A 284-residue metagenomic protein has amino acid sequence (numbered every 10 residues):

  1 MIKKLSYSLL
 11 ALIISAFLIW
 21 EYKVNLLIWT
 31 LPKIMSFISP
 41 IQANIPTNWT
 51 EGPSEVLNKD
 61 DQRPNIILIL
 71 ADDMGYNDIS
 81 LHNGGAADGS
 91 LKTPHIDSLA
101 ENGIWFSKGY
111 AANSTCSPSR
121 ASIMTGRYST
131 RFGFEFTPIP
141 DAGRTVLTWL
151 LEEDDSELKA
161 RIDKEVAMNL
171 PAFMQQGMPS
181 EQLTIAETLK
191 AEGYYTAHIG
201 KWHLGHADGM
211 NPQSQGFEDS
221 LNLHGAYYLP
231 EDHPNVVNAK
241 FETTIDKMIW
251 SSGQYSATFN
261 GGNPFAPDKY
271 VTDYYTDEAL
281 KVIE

Functional and structural regions predicted by a protein language model:
M1-K4, N169: Positively charged n-region of N-terminal signal peptides that target proteins for export
S6-E21: Hydrophobic membrane-insertion alpha-helices, especially the h-region of bacterial N-terminal signal peptides
I19-W29: Hydrophobic single-pass membrane-insertion segments
P32-I104: Active-site-proximal N-terminal segment of extracellular/periplasmic enzymes that hydrolyze or transfer
I41, Y76-L183, T188, F217-D219: Active-site segment of extracytoplasmic enzymes that catalyze sulfate/phosphate-ester chemistry
Q62-I67, N102-S107, K190-A197, Q215-E218: Loop/turn elements at helix/coil->beta-strand transitions in domains of secreted/extracellular proteins
I69-D73, G109-N113, G126-R127, I199-H203 (+1 more regions): Active-site-proximal beta-strand/loop segments in catalytic clefts of secreted hydrolases
I139-Y195, W202-E284: Formylglycine-dependent
